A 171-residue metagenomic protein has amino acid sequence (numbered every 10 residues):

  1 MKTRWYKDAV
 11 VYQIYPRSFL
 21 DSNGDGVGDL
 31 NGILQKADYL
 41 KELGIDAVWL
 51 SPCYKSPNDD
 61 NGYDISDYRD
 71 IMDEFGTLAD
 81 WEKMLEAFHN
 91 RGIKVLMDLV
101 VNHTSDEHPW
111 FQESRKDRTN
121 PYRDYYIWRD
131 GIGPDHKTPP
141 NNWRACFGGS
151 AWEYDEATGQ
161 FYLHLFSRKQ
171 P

Functional and structural regions predicted by a protein language model:
K2-P171: Acidic/aromatic-lined carbohydrate-recognition and catalytic surfaces of CAZymes acting on diverse glycans
